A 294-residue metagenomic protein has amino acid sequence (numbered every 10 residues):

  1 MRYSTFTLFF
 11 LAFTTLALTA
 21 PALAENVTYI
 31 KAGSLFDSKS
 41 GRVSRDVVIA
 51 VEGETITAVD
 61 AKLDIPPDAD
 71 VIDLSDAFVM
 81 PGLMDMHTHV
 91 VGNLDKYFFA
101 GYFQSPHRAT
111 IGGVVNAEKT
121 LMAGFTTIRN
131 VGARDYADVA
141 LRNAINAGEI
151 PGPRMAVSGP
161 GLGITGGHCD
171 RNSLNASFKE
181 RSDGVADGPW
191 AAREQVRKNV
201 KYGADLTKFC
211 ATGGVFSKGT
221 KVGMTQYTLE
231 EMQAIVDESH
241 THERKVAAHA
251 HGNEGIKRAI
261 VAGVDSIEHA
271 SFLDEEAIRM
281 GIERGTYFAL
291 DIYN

Functional and structural regions predicted by a protein language model:
T7-T19: Bacterial N-terminal signal peptides
G33, I49, E54, D76 (+9 more regions): Divalent metal-coordination and catalytic microenvironments
L35, S40-M80: Histidine-rich, glycine-flanked metal-binding segment
F78-E149, T165-H168, N172-N175, E230 (+1 more regions): Metal-associated gating/positioning segment near the N- to mid-region
F99-I111, N175-E194, K245: Active-site mouth loops of central-metabolism enzymes
A109-A117, D187-N199, H251-G255: Short, acidic/polar
G113-D138, G152-P160, A204-S217, K245 (+3 more regions): Divalent metal-dependent hydrolysis catalytic cores, especially in the metallo-beta-lactamase
T165, C210-N294: Active-site core of metal-dependent hydrolases
